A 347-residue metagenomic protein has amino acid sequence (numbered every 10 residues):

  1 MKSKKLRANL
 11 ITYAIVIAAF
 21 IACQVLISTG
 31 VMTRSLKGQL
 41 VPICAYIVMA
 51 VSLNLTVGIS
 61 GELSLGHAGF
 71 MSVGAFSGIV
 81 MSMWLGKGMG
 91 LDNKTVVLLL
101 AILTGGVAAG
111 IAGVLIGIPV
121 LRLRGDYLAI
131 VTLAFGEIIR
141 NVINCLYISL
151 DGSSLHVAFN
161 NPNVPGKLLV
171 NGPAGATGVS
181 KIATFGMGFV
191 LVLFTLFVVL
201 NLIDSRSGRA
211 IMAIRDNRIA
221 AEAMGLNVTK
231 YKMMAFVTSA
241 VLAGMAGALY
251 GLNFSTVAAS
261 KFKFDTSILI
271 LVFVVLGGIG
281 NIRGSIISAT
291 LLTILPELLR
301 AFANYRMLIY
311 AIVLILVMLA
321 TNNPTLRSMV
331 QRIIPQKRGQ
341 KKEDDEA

Functional and structural regions predicted by a protein language model:
M1-A347: Transmembrane alpha-helices and adjacent helix-loop boundaries
